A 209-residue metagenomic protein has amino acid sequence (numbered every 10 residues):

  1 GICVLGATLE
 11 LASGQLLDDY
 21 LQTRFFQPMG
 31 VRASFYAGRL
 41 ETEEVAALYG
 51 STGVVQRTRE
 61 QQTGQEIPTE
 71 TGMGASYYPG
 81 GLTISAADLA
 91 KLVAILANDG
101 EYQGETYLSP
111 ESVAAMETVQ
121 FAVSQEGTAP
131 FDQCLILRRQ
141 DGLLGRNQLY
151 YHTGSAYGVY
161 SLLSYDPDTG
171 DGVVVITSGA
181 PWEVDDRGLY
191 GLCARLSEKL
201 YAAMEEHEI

Functional and structural regions predicted by a protein language model:
G1-Y150: Short, surface-exposed loop or secondary-structure junction motifs that flank catalytic or metal-binding residues
E43-G50, E111-A114, D168, G191 (+3 more regions): Polar/charged alpha-helical tracts
A94-A97, E101, F121, D168 (+3 more regions): Hydrophobic alpha-helix feature that most strongly marks membrane-spanning transmembrane helices and their immediate
E117-A122, T128, A180-I209: Short, gly/Ser/Thr-rich active-site loops of penicillin-recognizing serine hydrolases
C134-L135, V159-S161: Short glycine-rich loop/turn motifs
G154-Y157: Short loop/turn motifs at secondary-structure junctions and domain boundaries
Y160-A180: Short, well-ordered beta-strand elements
